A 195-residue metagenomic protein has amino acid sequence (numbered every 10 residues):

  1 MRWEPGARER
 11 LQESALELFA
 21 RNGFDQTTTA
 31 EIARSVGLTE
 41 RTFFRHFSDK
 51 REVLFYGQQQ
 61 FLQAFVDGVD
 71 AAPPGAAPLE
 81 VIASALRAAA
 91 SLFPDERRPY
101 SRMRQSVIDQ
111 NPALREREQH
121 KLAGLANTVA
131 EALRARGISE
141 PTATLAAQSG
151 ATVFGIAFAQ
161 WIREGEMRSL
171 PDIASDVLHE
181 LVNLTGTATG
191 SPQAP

Functional and structural regions predicted by a protein language model:
M1-N22, Q26-L38, A64, D172: Basic, helix-initiating cap at the start of DNA-binding domains
M1-P5, S175, T185-P195: N-terminal intrinsically disordered/low-complexity leader segments
R2, A7, R51-F61: Alpha-helical DNA-contacting segments of helix-turn-helix folds
N22-F24, L38, F44-Y56: HTH DNA-binding helix-turn interface
Q63-R104: Hydrophobic alpha-helical connector segments
A76, P171-A188: Flexible extramembrane loops and terminal tails that flank transmembrane helices in small membrane-associated subunits
P99-A130, A135-R136: Short secondary-structure transition hinges
Q119, R136-H179: Hydrophobic/aromatic-rich alpha-helical bundle segments in the mid-to-C-terminal region
